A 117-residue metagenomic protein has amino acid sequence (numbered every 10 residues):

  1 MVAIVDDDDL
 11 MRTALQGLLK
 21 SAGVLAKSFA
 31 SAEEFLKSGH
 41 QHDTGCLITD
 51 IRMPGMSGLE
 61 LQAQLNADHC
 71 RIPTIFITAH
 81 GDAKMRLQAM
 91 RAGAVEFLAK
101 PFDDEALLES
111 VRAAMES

Functional and structural regions predicted by a protein language model:
M1-D9, L15-L19, L47: Conserved acidic segment of CheY-like receiver
S28-C46: Acidic, metal-coordinating helix/loop segments flanking the phosphotransfer/catalytic sites of two-component signaling
A30-S31, S57-E60: Acidic catalytic/metal-coordinating carboxylates
D50, T78: Active-site residues of response regulator receiver
M53: Receiver (REC) domain active-site loop signature in two-component systems and cognate sites in sensor histidine kinases
D68, A79-A83: Short, conserved "switch-loop" micro-motifs in signal-transduction and mechanochemical regulators
K84, F102-R112: C-terminal output helix
